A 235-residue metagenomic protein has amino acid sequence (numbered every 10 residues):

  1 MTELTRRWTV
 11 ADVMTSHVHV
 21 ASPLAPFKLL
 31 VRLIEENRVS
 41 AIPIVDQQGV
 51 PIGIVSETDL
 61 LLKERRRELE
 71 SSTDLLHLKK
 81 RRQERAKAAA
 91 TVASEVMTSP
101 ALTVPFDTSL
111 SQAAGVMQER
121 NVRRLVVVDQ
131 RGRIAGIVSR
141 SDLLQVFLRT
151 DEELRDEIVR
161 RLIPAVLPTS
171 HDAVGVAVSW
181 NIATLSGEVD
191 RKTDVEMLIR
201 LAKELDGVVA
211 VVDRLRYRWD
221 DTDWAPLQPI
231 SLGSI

Functional and structural regions predicted by a protein language model:
M1-E36, S40, Q47-V50, I54-I235: N-terminal targeting leaders
